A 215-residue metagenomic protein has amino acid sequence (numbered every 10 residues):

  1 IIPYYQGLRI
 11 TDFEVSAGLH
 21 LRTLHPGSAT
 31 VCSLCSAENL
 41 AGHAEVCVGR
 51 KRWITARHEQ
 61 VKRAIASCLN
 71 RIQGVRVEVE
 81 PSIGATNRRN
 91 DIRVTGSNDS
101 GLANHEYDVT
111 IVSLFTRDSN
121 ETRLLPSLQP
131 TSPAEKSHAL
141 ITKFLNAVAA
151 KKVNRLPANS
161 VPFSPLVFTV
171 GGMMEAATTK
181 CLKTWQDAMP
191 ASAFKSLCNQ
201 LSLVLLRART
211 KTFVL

Functional and structural regions predicted by a protein language model:
I1-A37, S67, R71, P81-R88 (+2 more regions): Non-catalytic C-terminal interaction segments of nucleic acid-processing enzymes
E38-A41, W53: Secreted/processed peptides and extracellular or luminal domains of membrane proteins
A41-V46, D91, Y107, P165: Short, conserved catalytic/metal-binding micro-motifs enriched in Asp/Glu and His
E45-C68, S82: A short, highly charged nucleic-acid-interacting micro-segment common to nuclease and nuclease-linked defense proteins
V75-E78: Eukaryotic beta-rich interaction modules
R93, T110-V112: Anionic group-transfer/hydrolysis microenvironments
